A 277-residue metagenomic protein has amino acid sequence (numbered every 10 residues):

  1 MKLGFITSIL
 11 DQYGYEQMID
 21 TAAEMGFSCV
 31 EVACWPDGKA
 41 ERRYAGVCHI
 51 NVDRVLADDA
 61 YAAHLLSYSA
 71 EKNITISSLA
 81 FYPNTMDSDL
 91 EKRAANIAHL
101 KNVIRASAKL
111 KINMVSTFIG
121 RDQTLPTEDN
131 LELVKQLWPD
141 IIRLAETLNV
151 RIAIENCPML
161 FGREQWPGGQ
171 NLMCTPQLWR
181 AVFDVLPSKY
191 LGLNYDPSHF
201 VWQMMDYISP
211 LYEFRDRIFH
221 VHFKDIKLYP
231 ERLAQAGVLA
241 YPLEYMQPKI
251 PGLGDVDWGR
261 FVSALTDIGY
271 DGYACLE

Functional and structural regions predicted by a protein language model:
M1-C29, C34-G38, H64, A70 (+3 more regions): Histidine-acidic metal/acid-base catalytic patches
M1-G4, T75-D87, R121, G237-E244: N-terminal small/glycine-rich loop or linker at the start of catalytic domains across soluble metabolic enzymes
T7-S8, R54-V55, R93, L131 (+2 more regions): A generic secondary-structure micro-motif detector that highlights 1-2 residue hydrophobic/ambivalent hotspots embedded
I9-D11, W35, F81-Y82, G120 (+1 more regions): Residue-level "edge-of-site" marker
S28-C34, T75-A80, V115-T117: Short, well-structured secondary-structure segments
E31-L65, R121, L125: Glycine-rich, proline-tolerant flexible connector loops at the mouths of alpha/beta enzymes
A45-V52, A80-M86, E277: Glycine-/proline-rich flexible loop or hinge segments
A63-T75, N84-G192, W202, E213: Active-site acidic/histidine proton-transfer and metal-coordination neighborhood in alpha/beta enzyme cores
